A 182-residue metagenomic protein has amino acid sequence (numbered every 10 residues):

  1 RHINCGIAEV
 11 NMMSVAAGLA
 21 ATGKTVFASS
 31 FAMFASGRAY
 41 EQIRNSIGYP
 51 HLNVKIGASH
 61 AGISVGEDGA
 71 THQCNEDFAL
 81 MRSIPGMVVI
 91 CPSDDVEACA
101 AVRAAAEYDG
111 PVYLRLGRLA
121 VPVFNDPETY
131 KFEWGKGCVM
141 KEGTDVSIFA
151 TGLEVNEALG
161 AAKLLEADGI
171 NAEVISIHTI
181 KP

Functional and structural regions predicted by a protein language model:
R1-R115, A120, K131: Thiamine diphosphate
A16, M81, I148, L165 (+1 more regions): Hydrophobic, well-ordered secondary-structure elements that form the walls of internal hydrophobic environments
T22-F27, I84-G86, E142-V146, D168-E173: Short, surface-exposed connector motifs at secondary-structure boundaries
M33-F34, D95, G152, T179-P182: Short, surface-exposed acidic/glycine-rich loop or hinge patches that mediate macromolecular interfaces
G57, R115-G117, F149-T151, I175-H178: Generic beta-strand/beta-sheet core signal
A61, L119, L153-V155, T179-I180: Short, glycine-/Ser/Thr-/acidic-enriched flexible segments
A100-Y113, A120-A167: Glycine-/acidic-rich phosphate or pyrophosphate-binding loops and their flanking alpha/beta elements
A162-K163, A167-P182: Generic long, charged, amphipathic alpha-helical segments
